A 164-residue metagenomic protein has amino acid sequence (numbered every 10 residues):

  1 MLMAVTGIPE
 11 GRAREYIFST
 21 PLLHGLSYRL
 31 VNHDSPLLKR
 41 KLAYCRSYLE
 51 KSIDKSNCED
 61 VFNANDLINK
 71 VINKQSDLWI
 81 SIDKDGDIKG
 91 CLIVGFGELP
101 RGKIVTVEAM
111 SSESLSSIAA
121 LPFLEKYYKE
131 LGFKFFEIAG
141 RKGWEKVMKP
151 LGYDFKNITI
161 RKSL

Functional and structural regions predicted by a protein language model:
M1: An amphipathic, hydrophobic-aromatic interaction surface with interspersed Lys/Arg that forms lipid/phosphate-bearing
A4-F62: Short amphipathic alpha-helix that is part of the acyltransferase structural core
A4-T6, I138-L164: Active-site/acyl-donor-binding loops of N-acyltransferases
T20-L22, V71-N73, G86, L99 (+2 more regions): A generic structural signal for short, solvent-exposed coil/turn residues that cap or connect secondary-structure
G25, I104, N157: A residue-level signal for beta-strand positions that form part of recognition/binding surfaces within mature
N57-S76: Active-site rim helix/loop that mediates acceptor-substrate recognition in acyltransferases
I72-L115: Conserved donor-binding loop and adjoining core beta-sheet/short helix segment in diverse acyl/aminoacyl transferases
P100-L151: Acyl-donor binding region in acyl/amide transferases
